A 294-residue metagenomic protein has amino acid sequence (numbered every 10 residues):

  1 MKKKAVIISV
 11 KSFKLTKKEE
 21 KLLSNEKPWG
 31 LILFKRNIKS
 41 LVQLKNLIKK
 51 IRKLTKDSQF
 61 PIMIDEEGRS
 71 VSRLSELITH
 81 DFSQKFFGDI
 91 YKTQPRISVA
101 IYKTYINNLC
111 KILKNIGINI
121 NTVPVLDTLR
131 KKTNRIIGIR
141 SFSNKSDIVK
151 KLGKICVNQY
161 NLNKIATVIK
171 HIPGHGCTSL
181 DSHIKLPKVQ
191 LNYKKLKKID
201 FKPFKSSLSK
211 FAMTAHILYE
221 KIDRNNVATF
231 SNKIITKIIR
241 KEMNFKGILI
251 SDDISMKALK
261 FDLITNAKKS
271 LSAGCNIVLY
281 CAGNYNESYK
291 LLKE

Functional and structural regions predicted by a protein language model:
M1-I62, E66-H80: N-terminal hydrophobic targeting/anchoring segments and the immediately downstream early-domain regions of hydrolases
I8-S9, N37-R52, F60, K151-I155 (+2 more regions): Second-shell residues forming the walls of enzyme active-site clefts
V10-N25, S98-I112, K197-P203, F261-K269: Short, acidic/polar
G30-F34, N119-V125, N276-V278: Divalent metal-dependent hydrolysis catalytic cores, especially in the metallo-beta-lactamase
S40-N46, K92-K111, N144-L152, K194-K197: Glycine-rich anion/phosphate-binding loops
T55-F82, Y102-T128, V149, G153-P173: Glycine-rich, aromatic-flanked loop segments that form ligand/cofactor-binding clefts across common enzyme folds
E76-R96, S141-S143: A charged helix-plus-loop insertion that forms the helical arch/lid used to bind and gate nucleic-acid substrates
L126-I136: Short, conserved phosphate-binding/catalytic loop or strand-edge motifs used in phosphoryl-/nucleotidyl-transfer
